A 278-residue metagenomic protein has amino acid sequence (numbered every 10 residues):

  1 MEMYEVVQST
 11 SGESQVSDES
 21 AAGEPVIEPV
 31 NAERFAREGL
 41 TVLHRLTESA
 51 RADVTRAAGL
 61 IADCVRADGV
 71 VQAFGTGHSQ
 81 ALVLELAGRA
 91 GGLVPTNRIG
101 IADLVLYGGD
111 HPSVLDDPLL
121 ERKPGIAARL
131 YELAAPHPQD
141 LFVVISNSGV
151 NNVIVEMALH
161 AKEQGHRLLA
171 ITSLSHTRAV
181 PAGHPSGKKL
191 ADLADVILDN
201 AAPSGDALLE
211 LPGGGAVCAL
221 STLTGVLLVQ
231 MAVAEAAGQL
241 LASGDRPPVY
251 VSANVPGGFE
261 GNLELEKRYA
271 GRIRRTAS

Functional and structural regions predicted by a protein language model:
Y4, A73-M231: Glycine-rich phosphate-binding loops that contact phosphosugars or nucleotide phosphates
V6-V7, V16-S49: Generic N-terminal amphipathic, Lys/Arg-enriched alpha-helix
G39-L43, T47-A50, V65, A90 (+5 more regions): Structural signal for hydrophobic packing residues in well-ordered secondary-structure cores of soluble enzyme domains
L43-D53, F142-N151: Short, glycine-rich nucleotide/cofactor-binding loops
S49, D53-A57, V71, L241-Y250: Flexible, glycine/charged-enriched surface loops at secondary-structure junctions
S49-R66, L130: A short, well-structured juxtamembrane/interface segment
D206-L209, L227, G238-L263: Internal, active-site/partner-interface "lid" segment
V255-S278: Acidic, Ser/Thr-rich low-complexity intrinsically disordered segments
